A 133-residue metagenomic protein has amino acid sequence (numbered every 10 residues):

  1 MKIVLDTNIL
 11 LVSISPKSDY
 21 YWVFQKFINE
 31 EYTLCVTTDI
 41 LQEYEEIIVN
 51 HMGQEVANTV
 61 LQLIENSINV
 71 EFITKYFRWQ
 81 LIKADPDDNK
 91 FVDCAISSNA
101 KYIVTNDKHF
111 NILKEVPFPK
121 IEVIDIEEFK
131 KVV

Functional and structural regions predicted by a protein language model:
M1-S18: Metal-dependent nucleic-acid phosphoesterase active-site entry motif
L5, Y21-V49: PIN/NYN-family metal-dependent endoribonuclease catalytic core
D6-T7, V36-T37, N106, D125: A secondary-structure boundary/capping signal
I9-L10, I40, H109-F110: Alpha-helix capping/helix-boundary segments
A57-E65: Short, well-structured alpha-helical segments
V70-I103, K108, I112: Active-site neighborhoods of divalent-metal-dependent phosphate/nucleic-acid chemistry enzymes
I82, K108-V133: Acidic, PIN/NYN-like endoribonuclease modules and their adjacent C-terminal/linker elements
